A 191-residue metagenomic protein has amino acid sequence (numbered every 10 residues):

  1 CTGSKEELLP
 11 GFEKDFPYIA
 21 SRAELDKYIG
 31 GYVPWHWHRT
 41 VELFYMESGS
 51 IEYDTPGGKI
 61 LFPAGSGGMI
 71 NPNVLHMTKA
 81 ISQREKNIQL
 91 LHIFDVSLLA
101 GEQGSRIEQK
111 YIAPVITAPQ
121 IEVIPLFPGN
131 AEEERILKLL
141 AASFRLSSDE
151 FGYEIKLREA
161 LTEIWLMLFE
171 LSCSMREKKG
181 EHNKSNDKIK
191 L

Functional and structural regions predicted by a protein language model:
C1-G67, N73-V74, Q109, Q120: Generic protein-terminus/edge-of-domain signal
C1-I19, V74-F144: A hydrophobic/aromatic-rich effector-binding and dimerization subdomain of bacterial HTH-type transcriptional regulators
R22-E24, I116, L168: Hydrophobic aliphatic residues
E42-Y45, E108, E132-L139, A160 (+1 more regions): Amphipathic, well-ordered alpha-helical segments in soluble domains
Y53, G101-E102, R176: Short acidic, gly/pro-rich beta-turn/loop elements at beta-sheet edges and active-site/ligand-binding grooves
E122-E133, L146-L161, W165-L191: Short, Lys/Arg-enriched, Trp-marked, Pro/Gly-tolerant hinge/linker segments that flank
